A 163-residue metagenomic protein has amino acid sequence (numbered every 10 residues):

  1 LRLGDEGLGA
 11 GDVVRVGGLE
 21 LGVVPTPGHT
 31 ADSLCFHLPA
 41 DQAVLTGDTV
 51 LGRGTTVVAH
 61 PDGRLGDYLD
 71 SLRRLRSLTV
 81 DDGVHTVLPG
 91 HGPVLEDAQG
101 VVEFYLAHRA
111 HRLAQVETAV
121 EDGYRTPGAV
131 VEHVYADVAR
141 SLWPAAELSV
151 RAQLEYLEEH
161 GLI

Functional and structural regions predicted by a protein language model:
L1, V84, L162-I163: Intrinsic structural disorder
L1-D5, A136: Acidic/polar short surface loop at catalytic or gating sites that assists cofactor/ion binding and chemistry
G4-D5, G17, V58-A59, A107 (+3 more regions): Short N-terminal micro-motifs specific to bacterial/archaeal maturation and metal-cluster initiation sites
E6, V13, E20-L113: Metallo-beta-lactamase
G7-L8, I163: Generic low-polarity alpha-helical segments
G11, D41, D82, G123 (+1 more regions): Secondary-structure boundary/capping positions in well-ordered alpha/beta enzyme cores
T118-I163: C-terminal regulatory/interaction regions
